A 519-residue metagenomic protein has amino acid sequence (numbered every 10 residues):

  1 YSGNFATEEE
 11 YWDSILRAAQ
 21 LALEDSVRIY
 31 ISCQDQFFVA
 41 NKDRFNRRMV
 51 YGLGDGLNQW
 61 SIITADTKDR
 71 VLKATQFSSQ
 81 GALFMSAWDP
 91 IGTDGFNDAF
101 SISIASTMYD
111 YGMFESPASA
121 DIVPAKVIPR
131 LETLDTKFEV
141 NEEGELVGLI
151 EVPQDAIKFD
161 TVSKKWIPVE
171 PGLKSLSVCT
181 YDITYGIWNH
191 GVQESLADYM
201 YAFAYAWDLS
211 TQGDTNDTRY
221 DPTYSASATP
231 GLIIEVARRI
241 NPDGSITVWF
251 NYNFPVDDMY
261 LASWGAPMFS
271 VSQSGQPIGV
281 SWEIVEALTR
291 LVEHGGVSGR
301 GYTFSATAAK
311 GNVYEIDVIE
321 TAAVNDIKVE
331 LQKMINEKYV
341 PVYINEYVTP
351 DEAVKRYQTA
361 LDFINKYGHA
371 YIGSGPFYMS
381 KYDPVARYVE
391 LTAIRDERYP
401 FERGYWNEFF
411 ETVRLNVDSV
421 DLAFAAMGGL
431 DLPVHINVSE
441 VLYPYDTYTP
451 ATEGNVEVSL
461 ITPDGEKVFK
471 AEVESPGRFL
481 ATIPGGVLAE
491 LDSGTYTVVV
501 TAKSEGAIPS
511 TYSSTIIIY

Functional and structural regions predicted by a protein language model:
S2-K42, R70, A74-Q76, L261-A262 (+4 more regions): Bilobed periplasmic-binding protein-like "clamshell/Venus-flytrap" ligand-binding domains
Q36-D98, I102, Y378-M379, V389 (+4 more regions): Long beta-strand-rich cores associated with HINT superfamily self-processing modules
R44, R219-E352, P376, A386 (+5 more regions): Surface-exposed binding/hinge segments that line and control ligand-binding clefts or catalytic entry sites
F77-G172, S439: N-terminal lobe/hinge region of extracytoplasmic solute-binding protein
G148-T215: Aromatic- and charge-enriched surface segment that lines or borders ligand/interaction sites
I183-N189, I436-T449: Short amphipathic, basic-aromatic surface patches that mediate peripheral association with negatively charged
V458, L491-G506: Short, aromatic- and glycine-rich surface loops/edge beta-strands on solvent-exposed regions
G506-Y519: Short beta-strand elements
